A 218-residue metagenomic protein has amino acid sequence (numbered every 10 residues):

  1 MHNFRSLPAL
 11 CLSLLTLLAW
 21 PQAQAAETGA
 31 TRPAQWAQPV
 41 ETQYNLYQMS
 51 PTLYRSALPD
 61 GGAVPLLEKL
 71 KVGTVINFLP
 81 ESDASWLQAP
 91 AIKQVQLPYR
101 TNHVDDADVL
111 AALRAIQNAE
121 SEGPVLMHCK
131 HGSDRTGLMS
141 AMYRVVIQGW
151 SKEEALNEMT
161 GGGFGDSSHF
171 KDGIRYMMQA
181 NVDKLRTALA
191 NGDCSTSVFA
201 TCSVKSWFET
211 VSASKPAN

Functional and structural regions predicted by a protein language model:
M1, W20-Q22: Generic N-terminal leader/processing signal
M1-C11: Bacterial N-terminal signal peptides that target proteins for export
A9-A19: Bacterial N-terminal signal peptides
A23-V125, L138-N218: Cys-dependent protein tyrosine phosphatase-like superfamily
C129: Short cysteine clusters
G132: Substrate/cofactor-recognition hotspot
R135: Conserved lysine of the Walker
